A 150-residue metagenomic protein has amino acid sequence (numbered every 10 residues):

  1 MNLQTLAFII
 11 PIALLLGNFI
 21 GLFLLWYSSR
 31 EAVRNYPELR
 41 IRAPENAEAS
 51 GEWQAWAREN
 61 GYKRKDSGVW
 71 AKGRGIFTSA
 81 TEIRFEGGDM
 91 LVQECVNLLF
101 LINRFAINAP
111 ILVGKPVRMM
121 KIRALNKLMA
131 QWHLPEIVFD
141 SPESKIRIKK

Functional and structural regions predicted by a protein language model:
M1-F8: Short, strongly hydrophobic alpha-helical membrane anchors
I10-A13, G17-K150: Ser/Thr-rich, low-complexity intrinsically disordered terminal regions
